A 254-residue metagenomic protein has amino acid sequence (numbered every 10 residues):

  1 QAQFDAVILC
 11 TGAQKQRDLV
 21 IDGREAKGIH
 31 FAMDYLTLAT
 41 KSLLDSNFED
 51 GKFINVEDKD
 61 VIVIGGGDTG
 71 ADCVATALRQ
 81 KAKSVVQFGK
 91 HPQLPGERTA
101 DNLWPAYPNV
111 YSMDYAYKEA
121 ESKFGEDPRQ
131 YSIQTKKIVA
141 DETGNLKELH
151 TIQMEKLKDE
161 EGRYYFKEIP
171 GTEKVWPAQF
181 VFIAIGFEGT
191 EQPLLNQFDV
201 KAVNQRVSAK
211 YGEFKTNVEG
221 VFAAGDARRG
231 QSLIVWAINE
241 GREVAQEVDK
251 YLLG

Functional and structural regions predicted by a protein language model:
Q1-D22, K136-E160, P177-F182, F187-T190 (+1 more regions): Feature captures the FAD/FMN-dependent oxidoreductase FAD-binding
Q16, D45-A82: Rossmann-like NAD(P)H-binding beta-loop-alpha module
E25-D58, L157-Q231: FAD-site-proximal beta/loop scaffold in flavoenzymes
G66, G89-Q93, A140, D226: Cofactor-binding loop segments of dinucleotide-utilizing enzymes, especially the Rossmann-like FAD- and NAD(P)+-binding
G70-C73, Q80, A224-G254: A conserved FAD-binding loop/helix module that cradles the flavin
V74-K137: Rossmann-like dinucleotide-binding cores of NAD(P)H-dependent redox enzymes
